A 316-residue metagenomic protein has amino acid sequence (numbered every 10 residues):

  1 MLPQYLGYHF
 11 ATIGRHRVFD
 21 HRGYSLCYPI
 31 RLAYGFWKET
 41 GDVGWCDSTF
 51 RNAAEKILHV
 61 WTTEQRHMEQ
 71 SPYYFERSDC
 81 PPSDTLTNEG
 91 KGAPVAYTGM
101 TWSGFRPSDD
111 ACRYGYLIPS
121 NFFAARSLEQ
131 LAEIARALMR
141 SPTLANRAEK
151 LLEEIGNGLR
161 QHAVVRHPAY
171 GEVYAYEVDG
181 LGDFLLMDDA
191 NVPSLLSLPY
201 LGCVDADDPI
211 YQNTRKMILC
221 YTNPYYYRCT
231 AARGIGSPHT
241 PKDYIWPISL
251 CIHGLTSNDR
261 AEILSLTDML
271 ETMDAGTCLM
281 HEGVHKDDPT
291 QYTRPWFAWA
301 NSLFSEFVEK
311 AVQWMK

Functional and structural regions predicted by a protein language model:
M1-D84, F297-M315: Aromatic-rich carbohydrate-recognition surfaces in CAZymes
L2-Y8, P94-R106, G276-E282: Active-site-adjacent bridging/hinge elements
Y8-I13, V18-R22, P29, F36 (+3 more regions): C-terminal capping/lid segments that line or modulate ligand- or cofactor-binding pockets
I13-Y24, W45-S48, A111-G115, P119 (+3 more regions): Alpha-helix capping and helix-loop boundary segments enriched in small/acidic/polar residues
S25-L32, A53, S120-F123, S127-L131 (+3 more regions): Amphipathic, well-ordered alpha-helical segments in soluble domains
W37-E55, E69-Q70, A135-K150, G202-K216 (+2 more regions): Structural helix-adjacent loops and short alpha-helical linkers that scaffold large soluble proteins
E55-A125, L138, A145-W246: Extended ligand-binding clefts on enzyme/binding-domain cores
